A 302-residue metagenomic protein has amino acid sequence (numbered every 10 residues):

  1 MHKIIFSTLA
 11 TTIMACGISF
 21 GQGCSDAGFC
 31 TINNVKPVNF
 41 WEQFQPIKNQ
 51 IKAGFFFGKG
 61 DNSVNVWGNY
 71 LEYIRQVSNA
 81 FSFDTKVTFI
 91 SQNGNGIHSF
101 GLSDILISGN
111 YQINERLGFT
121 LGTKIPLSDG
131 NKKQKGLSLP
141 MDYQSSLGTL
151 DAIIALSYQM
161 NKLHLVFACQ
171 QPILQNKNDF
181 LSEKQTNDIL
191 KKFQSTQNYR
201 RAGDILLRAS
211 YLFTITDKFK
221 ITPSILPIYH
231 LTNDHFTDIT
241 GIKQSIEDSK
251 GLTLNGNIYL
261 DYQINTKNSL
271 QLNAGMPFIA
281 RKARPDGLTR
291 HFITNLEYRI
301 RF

Functional and structural regions predicted by a protein language model:
S19-G54, K59-G60, N161, D217: Outer-membrane beta-barrel biogenesis signature
F40-E42, G58-V64, G94-H98, M141-S145 (+3 more regions): Outer-membrane beta-barrel domain signature
Q50-K52, F193-F302: Outer membrane beta-barrel transmembrane domains
F55-D61, R75, V87-N93, T123-D129 (+5 more regions): Transmembrane beta-strands of outer-membrane beta-barrel pores
N65-L71, F100-I105, S146-A152, Q159-N161 (+3 more regions): Residues that define the transmembrane beta-barrel architecture of outer-membrane proteins
E72-I74, N110-Q112, A155-Q159, V166-A168 (+3 more regions): Transmembrane beta-barrel domains of outer membrane proteins
A80-T85, E115-F119, N161-V166, K218-I221 (+1 more regions): Repeated loop/turn-to-beta-strand initiation elements of outer-membrane beta-barrel proteins
S99-Q197: Outer-membrane pore/translocation modules
